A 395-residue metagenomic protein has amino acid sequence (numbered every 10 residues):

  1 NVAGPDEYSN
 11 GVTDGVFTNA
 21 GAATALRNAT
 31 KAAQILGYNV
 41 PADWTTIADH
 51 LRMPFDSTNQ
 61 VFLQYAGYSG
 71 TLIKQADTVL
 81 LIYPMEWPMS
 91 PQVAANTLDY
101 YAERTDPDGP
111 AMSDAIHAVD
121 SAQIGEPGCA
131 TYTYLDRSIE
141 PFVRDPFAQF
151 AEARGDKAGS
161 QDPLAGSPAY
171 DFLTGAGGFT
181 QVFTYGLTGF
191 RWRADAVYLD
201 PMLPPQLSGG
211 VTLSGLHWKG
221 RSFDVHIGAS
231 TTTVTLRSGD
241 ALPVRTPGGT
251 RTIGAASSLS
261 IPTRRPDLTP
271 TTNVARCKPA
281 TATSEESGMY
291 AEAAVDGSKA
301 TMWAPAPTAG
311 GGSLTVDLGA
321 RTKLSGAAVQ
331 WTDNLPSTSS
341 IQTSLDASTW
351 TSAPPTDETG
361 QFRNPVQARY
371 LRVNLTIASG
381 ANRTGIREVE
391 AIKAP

Functional and structural regions predicted by a protein language model:
G15, N19, A23, R27-T180: Active-site core of glycosidic bond-cleaving carbohydrate-active enzymes
G128-R276: Non-catalytic C-terminal accessory modules of carbohydrate-active enzymes
R221-F223, D240-L242, G312-L314, S325 (+1 more regions): Short beta-strand/loop motifs in extracellular/secreted proteins, especially within beta-sandwich accessory domains
G239, G249, N334, S344-T349: Change "in extracellular beta-sheet-rich domains … of secreted and cell-surface proteins" to "in beta-sheet-rich domains
P262-R321, Q330-S339, L345-A347, P355-T356 (+2 more regions): Disordered, acidic Ser/Thr/Pro-rich linker "stalks" and the adjacent N-terminal cap of the next globular domain
G326, Y370-R372: Short, conserved beta-strand segments of beta-strand-rich sandwich/propeller modules, principally
S348-V366: Extracellular carbohydrate recognition and processing domains and analogous Trp-centered ligand-binding platforms
N374-A381: Short beta-strand-plus-loop segments that form exposed binding edges in beta-rich domains
